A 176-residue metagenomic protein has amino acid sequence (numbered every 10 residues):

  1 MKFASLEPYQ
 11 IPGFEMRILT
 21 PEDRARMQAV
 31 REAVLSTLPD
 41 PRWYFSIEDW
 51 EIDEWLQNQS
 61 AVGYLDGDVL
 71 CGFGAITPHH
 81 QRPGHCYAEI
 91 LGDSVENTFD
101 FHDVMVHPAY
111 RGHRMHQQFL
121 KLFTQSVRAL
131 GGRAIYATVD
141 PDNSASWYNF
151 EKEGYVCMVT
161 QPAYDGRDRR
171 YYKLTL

Functional and structural regions predicted by a protein language model:
F3, P162-L176: C-terminal "cap" of GNAT-fold acetyltransferases
L6-A29: A short beta-loop-alpha structural element at the N-terminal edge of CoA-dependent acyl/N-acetyltransferase catalytic
P39-G67, A75, Q81: Active-site rim helix/loop that mediates acceptor-substrate recognition in acyltransferases
V69-G72, A145: Glycine-rich acetyl-CoA-binding "A-motif" of GNAT/NAT acetyltransferases
F73-D103: Conserved acyl-donor/pantetheine-binding loop and adjacent beta-alpha core of acyl/acetyltransferases and related
D103-V106, G112-Q125, Y148, K152: Conserved acetyl-CoA-binding loop-helix of GNAT-fold acetyltransferases
Q117, P141-T160, Y164: Conserved active-site alpha-helix within GNAT-family acetyltransferase domains
V127-V139: Conserved GNAT acetyl-CoA-binding A-motif
